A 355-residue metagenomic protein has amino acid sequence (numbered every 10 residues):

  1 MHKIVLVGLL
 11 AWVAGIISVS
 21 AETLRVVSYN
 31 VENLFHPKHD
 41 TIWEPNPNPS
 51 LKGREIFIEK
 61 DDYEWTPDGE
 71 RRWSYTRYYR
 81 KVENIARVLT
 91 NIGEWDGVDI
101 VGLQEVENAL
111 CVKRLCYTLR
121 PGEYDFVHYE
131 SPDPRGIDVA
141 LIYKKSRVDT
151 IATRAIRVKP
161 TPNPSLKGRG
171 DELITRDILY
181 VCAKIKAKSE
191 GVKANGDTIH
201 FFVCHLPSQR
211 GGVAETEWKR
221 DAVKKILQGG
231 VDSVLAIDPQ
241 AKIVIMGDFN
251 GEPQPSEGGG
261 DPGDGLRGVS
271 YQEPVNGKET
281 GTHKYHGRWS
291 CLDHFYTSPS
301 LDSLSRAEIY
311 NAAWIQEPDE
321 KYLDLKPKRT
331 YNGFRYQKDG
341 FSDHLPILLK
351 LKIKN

Functional and structural regions predicted by a protein language model:
V5-G15: Bacterial N-terminal signal peptides
V19-T118, Y129-I137, S189, N195 (+4 more regions): N-terminal, active-site-proximal structural segment of metallo-dependent hydrolase catalytic domains
R25, L173, K186, D221 (+2 more regions): Metal-dependent phosphoester-hydrolase catalytic domains
R25-N33, A152-R154, T198-S208: Active-site-proximal beta-strand elements of phosphoester/diester hydrolases
V31, V106, L206, D248-F249 (+1 more regions): Active-site metal-binding loops of divalent metal-dependent hydrolases
D40-P45, G196-K225, G229: Metal-dependent phosphoester/phosphodiester hydrolase catalytic core
I100-G102, V106-T198: Structured beta-strand-rich core segments of catalytic domains in phosphoester-bond hydrolases
N108-L110, P134-G136, Q209-G211, N250-S256 (+1 more regions): Active-site environment of divalent metal-dependent phosphoester hydrolases
